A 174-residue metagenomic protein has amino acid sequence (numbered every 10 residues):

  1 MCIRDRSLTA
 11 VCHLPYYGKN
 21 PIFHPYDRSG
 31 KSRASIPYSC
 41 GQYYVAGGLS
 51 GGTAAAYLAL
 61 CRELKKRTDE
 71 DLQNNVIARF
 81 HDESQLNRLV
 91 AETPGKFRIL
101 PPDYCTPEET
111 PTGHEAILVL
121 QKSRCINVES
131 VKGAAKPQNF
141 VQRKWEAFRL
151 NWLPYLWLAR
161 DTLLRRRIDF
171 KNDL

Functional and structural regions predicted by a protein language model:
M1-I3: Short, small-residue-biased leader/transition segments that mark boundaries at the very start of proteins
D5, P21, R33, G51-A55 (+1 more regions): Polar low-complexity intrinsically disordered regions enriched in Ser/Thr and small residues
D5-S7, I168: Positively charged, low-complexity intrinsically disordered regions
S7-R33: Short beta-strand-to-loop element that shapes/binds the nucleotide-sugar donor at the catalytic cleft/hinge
A34, C61-L64, T68, K144 (+2 more regions): Generic structural signal of hydrophobic/aromatic residues within well-ordered alpha-helices of folded domains
I36-I126: Catalytic core and acceptor-binding pocket of nucleotide-sugar-dependent glycosyltransferases
R88-L174: C-terminal catalytic/acceptor-binding lobe
